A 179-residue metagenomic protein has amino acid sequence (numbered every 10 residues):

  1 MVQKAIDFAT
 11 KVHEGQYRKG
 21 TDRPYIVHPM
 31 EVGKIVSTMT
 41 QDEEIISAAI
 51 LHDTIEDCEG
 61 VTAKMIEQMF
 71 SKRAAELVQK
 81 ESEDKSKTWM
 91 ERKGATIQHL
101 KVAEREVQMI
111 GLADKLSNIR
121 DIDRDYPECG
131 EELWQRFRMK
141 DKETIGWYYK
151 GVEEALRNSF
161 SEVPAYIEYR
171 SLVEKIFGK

Functional and structural regions predicted by a protein language model:
M1-K179: Active-site helical microenvironments for divalent-metal-assisted chemistry
